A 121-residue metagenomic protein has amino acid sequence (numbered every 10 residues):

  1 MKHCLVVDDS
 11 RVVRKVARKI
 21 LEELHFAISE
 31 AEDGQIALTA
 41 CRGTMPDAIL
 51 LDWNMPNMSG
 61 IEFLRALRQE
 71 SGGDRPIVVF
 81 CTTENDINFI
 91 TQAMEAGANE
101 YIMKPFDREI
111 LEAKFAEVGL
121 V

Functional and structural regions predicted by a protein language model:
R11-S29, V118: Two-component/phosphorelay signaling modules centered on CheY-like receiver
E30-A48: Acidic, metal-coordinating helix/loop segments flanking the phosphotransfer/catalytic sites of two-component signaling
D33-I36, S59-R65: Acidic catalytic/metal-coordinating carboxylates
M55: Receiver (REC) domain active-site loop signature in two-component systems and cognate sites in sensor histidine kinases
E62, N85-E100, A113: Alpha4 helix (beta4-alpha4-beta5 surface) of REC/receiver domains from two-component response regulators
F106-F115: C-terminal output helix
